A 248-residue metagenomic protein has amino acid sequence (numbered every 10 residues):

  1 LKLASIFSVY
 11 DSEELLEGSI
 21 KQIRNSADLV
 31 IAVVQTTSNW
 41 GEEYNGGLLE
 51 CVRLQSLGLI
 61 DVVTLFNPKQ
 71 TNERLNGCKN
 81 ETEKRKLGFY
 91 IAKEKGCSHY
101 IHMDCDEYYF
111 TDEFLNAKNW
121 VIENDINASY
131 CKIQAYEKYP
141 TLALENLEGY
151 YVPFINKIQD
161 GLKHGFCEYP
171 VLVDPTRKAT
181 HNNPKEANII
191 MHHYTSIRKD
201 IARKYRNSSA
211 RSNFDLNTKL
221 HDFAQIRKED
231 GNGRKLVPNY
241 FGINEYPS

Functional and structural regions predicted by a protein language model:
K2-A4, L29: Cell-envelope/extracellular polymer assembly enzymes that use nucleotide-activated donors
I6-F7, A32: Short hydrophobic beta-strand elements that form part of the catalytic alpha/beta core underpinning NDP-sugar/donor
S12-V34, N39-E50: Short, well-formed alpha-helical segments that are part of the catalytic scaffolds of diverse glycosyltransferases
E17-I20, L49-V52, F89, K118-V121: Short amphipathic alpha-helical segments and helix-helix/interface helices
K21-D28, K93, K118-N124: Short, surface-exposed basic-aromatic patches at helix termini and helix-loop junctions that form
Q35-C97: Active-site-proximal specificity loops/subdomain of glycosyltransferases
R74-F89, Y100, E107-S248: Catalytic-site signature of metal-activated, phosphate-bearing donor transferases, centered on the GT-A/GT-A-like
